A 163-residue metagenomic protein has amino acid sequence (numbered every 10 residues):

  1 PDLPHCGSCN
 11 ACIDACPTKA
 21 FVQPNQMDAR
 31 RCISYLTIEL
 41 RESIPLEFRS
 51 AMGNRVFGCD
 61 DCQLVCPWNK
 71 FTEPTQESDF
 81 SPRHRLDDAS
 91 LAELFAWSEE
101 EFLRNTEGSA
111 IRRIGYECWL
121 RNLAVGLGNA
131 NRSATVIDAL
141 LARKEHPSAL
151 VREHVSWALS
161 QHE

Functional and structural regions predicted by a protein language model:
P1-D14: Glycine-rich adenosyl-nucleotide cofactor-binding module
A11-Y35, R55-F57, D61-D79, A139: Iron-sulfur cluster-binding cysteine motifs and their immediate structural context in ferredoxin-like electron-transfer
L46-D79, E101-R112, C118-W119: C-terminal amphipathic alpha-helical segment
R83-E117, A124: Alpha-helical adaptor scaffolds
F102-N105, R132-K144, E163: Amphipathic alpha-helical scaffolding segments comprising HEAT/armadillo-like alpha-solenoid repeats
R112-I114, A142-V151: Short coil turns that connect the paired helices of HEAT/ARM alpha-solenoid repeats
L120-R132, E153-H162: Structural detector for internal amphipathic alpha-helices that build alpha-solenoid repeat scaffolds
